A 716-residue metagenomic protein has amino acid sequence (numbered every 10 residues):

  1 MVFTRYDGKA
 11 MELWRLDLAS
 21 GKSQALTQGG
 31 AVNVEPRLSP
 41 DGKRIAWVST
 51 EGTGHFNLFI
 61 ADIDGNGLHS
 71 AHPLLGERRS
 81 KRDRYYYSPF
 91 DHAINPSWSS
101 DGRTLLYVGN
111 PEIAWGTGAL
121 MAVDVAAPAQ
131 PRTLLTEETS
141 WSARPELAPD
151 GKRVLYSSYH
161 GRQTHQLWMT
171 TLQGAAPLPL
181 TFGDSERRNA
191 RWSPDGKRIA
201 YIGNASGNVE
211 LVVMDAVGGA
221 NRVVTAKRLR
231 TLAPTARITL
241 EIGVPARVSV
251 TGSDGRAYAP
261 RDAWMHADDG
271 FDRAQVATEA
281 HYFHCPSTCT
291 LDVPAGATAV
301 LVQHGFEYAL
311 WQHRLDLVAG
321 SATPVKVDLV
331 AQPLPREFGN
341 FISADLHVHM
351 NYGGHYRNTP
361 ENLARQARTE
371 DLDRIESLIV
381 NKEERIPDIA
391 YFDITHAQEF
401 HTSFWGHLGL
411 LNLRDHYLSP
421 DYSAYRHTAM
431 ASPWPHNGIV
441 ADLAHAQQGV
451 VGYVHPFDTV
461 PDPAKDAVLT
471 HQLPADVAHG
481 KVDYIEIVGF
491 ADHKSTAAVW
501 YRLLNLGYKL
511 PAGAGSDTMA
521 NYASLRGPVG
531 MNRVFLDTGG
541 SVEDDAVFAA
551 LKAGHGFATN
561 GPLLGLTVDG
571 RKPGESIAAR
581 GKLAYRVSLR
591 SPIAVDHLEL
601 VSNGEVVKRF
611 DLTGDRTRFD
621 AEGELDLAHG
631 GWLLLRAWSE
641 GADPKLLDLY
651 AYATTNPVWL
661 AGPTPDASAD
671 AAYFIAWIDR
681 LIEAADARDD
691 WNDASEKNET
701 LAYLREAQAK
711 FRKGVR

Functional and structural regions predicted by a protein language model:
T4-W14, S23, T27-N33, A46-I63 (+8 more regions): A flexible loop/linker signature enriched in serine peptidases of the S9 family
S20-K22, G65-G67, A127-A129, G174-A176 (+2 more regions): Short coil turn/linker residues within repeat-based beta-strand modules
D41-K43, D101-R103, D150-K152, D195-K197: Short coil/turn segments that connect the beta-strands within blades of beta-propeller domains
K227-L229, T235-H284, C289-L291, Q303 (+5 more regions): Charged catalytic cores and adjacent phosphate/nucleic-acid-binding surfaces used for phosphate/nucleic-acid chemistry
G296-V300: A short tyrosine-centered beta-strand micro-motif
P324-L378, A669-A684: An acidic-aromatic substrate-binding cleft motif
S343-L346, R374-V380, D393-Q398, G452-H455 (+2 more regions): Active-site neighborhood of phospho(di)ester-bond hydrolases with catalytic His/Asp-centered motifs
